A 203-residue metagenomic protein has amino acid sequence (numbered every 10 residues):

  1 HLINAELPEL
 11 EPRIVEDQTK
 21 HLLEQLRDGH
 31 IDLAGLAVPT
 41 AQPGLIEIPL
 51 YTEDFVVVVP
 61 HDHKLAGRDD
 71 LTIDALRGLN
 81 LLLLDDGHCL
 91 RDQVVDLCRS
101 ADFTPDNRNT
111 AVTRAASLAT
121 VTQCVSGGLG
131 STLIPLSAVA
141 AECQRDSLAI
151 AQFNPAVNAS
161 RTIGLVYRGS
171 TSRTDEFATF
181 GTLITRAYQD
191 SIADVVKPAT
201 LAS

Functional and structural regions predicted by a protein language model:
H1-P43, T104-N107: Central regulatory/effector-binding core of bacterial HTH transcription factors
A5-E11, T52-D54, G78: Interdomain hinge and pocket-entrance segments immediately C-terminal to HTH DNA-binding domains
L7-R13, V112, T162-G164: Residues at or immediately flanking beta-strands
I14, L33-G35, E47, V57-V58 (+3 more regions): Generic preference for hydrophobic
V15-E16, V58, L83-L84, R114 (+1 more regions): Active-site-adjacent beta-strand anchor residues
V38-A41, F55, P60-D70, N80-R91 (+5 more regions): Short coil/turn segments
Q42-P49, E53, R68, A75 (+1 more regions): Beta-alpha-beta core module
N80-T104, T174-T182, Y188-S191, V195-T200: Secondary-structure junction motif
